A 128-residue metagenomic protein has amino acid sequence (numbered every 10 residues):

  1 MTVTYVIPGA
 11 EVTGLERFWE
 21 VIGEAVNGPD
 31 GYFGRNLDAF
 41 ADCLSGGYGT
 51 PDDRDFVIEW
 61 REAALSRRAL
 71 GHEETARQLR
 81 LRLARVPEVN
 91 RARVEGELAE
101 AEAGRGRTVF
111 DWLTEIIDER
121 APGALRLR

Functional and structural regions predicted by a protein language model:
M1-R128: Positively charged, polar, low-complexity stretches
